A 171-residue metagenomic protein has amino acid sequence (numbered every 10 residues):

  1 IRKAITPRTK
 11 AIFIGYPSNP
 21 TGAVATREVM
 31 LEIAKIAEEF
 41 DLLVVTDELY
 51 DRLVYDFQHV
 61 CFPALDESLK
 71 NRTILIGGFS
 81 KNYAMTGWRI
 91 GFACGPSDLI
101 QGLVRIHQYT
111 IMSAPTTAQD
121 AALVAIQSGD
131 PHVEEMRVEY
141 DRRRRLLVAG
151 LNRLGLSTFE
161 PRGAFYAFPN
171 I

Functional and structural regions predicted by a protein language model:
I1-H59: Active-site phosphate-binding strand-loop segment of PLP-dependent enzymes
E39-F40, L69, L154: Helix C-cap/helix->beta junction micro-motif
L65-G102, A114: Active-site PLP attachment segment
C94, Q119-Q127: Helix-loop "lid/cap" segments that line or gate small-molecule binding pockets
L103-T110, A125-A149: Structural signature of PLP-dependent enzymes
Q108-P115, L156-S157: Glycine/threonine-rich helix-loop capping motifs at alpha-helix boundaries
L123, E139-V148, N152, T158-I171: Conserved glycine-rich beta-strand-loop-beta hairpin in the small C-terminal domain of fold type I
